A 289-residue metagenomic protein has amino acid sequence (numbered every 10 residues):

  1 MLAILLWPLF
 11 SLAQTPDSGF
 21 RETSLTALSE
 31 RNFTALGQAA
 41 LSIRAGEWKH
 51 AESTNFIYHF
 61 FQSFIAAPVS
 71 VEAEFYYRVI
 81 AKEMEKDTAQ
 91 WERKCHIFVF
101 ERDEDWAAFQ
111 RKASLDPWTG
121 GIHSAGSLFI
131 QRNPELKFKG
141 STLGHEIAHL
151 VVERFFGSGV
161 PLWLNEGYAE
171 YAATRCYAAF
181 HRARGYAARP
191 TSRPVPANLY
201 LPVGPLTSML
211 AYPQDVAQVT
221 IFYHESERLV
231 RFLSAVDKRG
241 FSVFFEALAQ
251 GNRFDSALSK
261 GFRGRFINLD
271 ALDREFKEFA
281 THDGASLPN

Functional and structural regions predicted by a protein language model:
M1-S11: Bacterial N-terminal signal peptides
I4-L5, F56, V69, A73 (+12 more regions): Generic hydrophobic secondary-structure signal
S11-E47, D270-N289: N-terminal low-structure segments adjacent to metalloprotease catalytic domains across cellular compartments
T15, Q110-L128, R132-P134, F138 (+1 more regions): Acidic/His/Gly-enriched intrinsically disordered linker/tail segments that often contain short helix/coil "MoRF-like"
F20-T26, L41-P161, R253-K260, G264: Juxtacatalytic substrate-recognition/specificity segment
